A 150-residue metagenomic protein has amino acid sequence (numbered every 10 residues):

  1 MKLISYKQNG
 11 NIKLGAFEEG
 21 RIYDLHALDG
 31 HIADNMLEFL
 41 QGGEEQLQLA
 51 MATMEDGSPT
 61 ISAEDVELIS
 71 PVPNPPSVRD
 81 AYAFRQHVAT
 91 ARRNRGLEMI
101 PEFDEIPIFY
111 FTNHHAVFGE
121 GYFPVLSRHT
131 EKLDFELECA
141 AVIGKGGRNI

Functional and structural regions predicted by a protein language model:
M1-N11, F17, E38-I150: Active-site microenvironments in enzyme catalytic cores
I12-H26: Short, surface-exposed terminal/edge motifs of secreted or surface/virion proteins that either
I22-L40: Short catalytic helix/loop segments, enriched in acidic residues and glycine and frequently bearing histidine
